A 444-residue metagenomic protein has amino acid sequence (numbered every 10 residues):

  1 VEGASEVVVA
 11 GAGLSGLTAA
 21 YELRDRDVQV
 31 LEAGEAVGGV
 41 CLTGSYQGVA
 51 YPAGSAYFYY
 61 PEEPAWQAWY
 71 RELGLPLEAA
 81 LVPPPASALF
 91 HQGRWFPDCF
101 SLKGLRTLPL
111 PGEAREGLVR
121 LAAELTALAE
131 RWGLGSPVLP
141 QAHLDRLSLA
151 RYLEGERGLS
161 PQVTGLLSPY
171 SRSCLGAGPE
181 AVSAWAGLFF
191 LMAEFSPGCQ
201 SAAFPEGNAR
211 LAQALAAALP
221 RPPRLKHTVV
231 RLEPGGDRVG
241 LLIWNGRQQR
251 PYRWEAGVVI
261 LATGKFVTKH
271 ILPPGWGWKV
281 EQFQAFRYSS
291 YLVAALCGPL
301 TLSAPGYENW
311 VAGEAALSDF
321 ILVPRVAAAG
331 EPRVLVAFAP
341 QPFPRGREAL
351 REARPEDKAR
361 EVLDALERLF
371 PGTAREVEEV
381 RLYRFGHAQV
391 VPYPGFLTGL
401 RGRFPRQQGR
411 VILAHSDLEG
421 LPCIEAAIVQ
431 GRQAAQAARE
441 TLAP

Functional and structural regions predicted by a protein language model:
E2, L42, C99-S101, W244 (+1 more regions): Conserved flavin/dinucleotide-binding core of flavoenzymes
S5-V30: N-terminal Rossmann-like FAD-binding beta1-loop-alpha1 element of flavoenzymes
S15, A36, F266: Conserved Rossmann-like nucleotide-cofactor binding loop
R24-Y46: Glycine-rich FAD pyrophosphate-binding loop
V49-E124: Dinucleotide-binding Rossmann-like beta1-alpha1 core, especially the glycine-rich loop that anchors the ADP
E130-G240, G246-R247: Active-site/ligand-binding neighborhood in enzyme catalytic cores
L225-P340, P344-R345, L369: Mid-domain catalytic core of redox enzymes that form a hydrophobic substrate pocket/lid adjacent to a catalytic redox
